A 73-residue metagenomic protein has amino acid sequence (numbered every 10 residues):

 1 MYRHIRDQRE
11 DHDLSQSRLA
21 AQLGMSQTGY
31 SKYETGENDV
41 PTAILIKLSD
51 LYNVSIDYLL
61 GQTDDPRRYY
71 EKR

Functional and structural regions predicted by a protein language model:
M1-D11: A short, Lys/Arg-rich alpha-helix, primarily the initiator
E10, A21, D50: Alpha-helical residues within the helix-turn-helix
D13-K32: Short alpha-helical DNA-recognition segment
G24, A43-Y58: DNA major-groove recognition helix of helix-turn-helix/homeodomain DNA-binding modules
K32, L60-R73: Short, charged recognition helix plus adjacent turn of helix-turn-helix-like nucleic-acid-binding domains
T35: Short, conserved catalytic or interaction motifs in soluble domains
